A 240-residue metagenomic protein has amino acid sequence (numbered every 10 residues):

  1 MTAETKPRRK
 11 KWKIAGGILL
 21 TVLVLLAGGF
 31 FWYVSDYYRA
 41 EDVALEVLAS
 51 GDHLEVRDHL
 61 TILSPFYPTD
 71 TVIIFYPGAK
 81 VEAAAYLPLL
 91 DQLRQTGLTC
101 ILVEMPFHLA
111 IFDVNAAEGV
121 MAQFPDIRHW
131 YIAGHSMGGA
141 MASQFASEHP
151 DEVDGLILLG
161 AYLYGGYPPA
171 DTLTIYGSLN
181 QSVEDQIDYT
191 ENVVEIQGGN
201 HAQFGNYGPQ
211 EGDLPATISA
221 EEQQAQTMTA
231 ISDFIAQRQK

Functional and structural regions predicted by a protein language model:
A15-F31: Hydrophobic membrane-insertion alpha-helices, especially the h-region of bacterial N-terminal signal peptides
T69-G78: Short beta-strand element of the alpha/beta-hydrolase
V81-L89: The serine-hydrolase catalytic nucleophile loop
L90-I111: Conserved alpha/beta-hydrolase
I132-A133, L156: Conserved alpha/beta-hydrolase fold motif
A133-A142: Gly/Ala-rich beta-loop-alpha elbow adjacent to hydrolase catalytic centers
T174-Y176: Short beta-strand/loop motif that positions the catalytic acidic residue of the alpha/beta-hydrolase fold
L179-K240: C-terminal catalytic-base region of ester-bond hydrolases, centering on the histidine of the charge-relay
